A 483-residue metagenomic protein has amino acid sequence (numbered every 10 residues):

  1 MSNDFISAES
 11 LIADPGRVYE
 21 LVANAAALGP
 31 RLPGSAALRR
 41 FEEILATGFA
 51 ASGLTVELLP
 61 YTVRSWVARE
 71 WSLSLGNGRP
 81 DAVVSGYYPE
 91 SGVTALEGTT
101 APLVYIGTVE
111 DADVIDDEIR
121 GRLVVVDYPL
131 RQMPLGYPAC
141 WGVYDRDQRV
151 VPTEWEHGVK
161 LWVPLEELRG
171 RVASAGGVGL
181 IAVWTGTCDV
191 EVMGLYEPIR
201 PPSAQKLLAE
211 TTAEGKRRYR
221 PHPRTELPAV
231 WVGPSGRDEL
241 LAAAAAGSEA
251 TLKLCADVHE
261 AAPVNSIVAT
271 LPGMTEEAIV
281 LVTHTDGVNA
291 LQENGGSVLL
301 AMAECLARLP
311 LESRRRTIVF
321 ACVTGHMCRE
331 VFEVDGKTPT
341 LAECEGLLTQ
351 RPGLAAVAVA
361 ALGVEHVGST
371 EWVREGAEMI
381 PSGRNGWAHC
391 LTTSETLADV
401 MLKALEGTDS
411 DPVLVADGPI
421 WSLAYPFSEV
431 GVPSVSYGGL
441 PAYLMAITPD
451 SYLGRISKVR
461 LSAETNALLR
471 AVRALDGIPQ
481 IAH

Functional and structural regions predicted by a protein language model:
S2-N3, I12-G16, E20-D145: Noncatalytic luminal/extracellular "stalk/propeptide" segments of secretory-pathway proteins
F5-I12, A26-A36, A101-Y105, P138-C140 (+9 more regions): Second-shell loop/turn segments in exported
V83-Y219: Extracellular/luminal Protease-associated
S85, P89-D116, Q205-E293, A301-E312: Soluble metallo-hydrolase cores and metallopeptidase-like ectodomains found primarily in the secretory/periplasmic
L130, G186-T187, T285-G287, A321-R329 (+2 more regions): Acidic, glycine-rich active-site loops and adjacent beta-strand->loop/helix elements that engage anionic groups
M274-E276, V323-V430, S434: Metal-dependent peptidase/peptidase-like ectodomains
E304, R316-V319, A442-H483: His/Asp/Glu-rich mid-to-C-terminal helical/loop segments that flank catalytic regions of hydrolases
V413-T465: Zn-dependent metallopeptidase/amidohydrolase metal-coordination segment
